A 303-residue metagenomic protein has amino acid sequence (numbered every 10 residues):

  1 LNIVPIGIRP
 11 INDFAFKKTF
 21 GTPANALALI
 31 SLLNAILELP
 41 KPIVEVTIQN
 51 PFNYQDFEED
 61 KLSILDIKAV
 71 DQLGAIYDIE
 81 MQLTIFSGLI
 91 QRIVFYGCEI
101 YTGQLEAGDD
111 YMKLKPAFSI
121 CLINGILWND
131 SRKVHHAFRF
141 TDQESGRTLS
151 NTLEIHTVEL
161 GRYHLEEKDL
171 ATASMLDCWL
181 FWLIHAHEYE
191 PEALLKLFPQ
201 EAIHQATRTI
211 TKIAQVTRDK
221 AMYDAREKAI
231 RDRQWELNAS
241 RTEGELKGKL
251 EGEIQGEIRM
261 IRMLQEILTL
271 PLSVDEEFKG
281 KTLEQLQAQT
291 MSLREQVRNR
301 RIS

Functional and structural regions predicted by a protein language model:
L1-T217: Conserved single-residue anchors adjacent to enzymatic active/cofactor-binding motifs
N2-I6, Y77-Q82, D177, F181-S303: Short, charged alpha-helical interaction segments and adjacent helix-coil junctions
